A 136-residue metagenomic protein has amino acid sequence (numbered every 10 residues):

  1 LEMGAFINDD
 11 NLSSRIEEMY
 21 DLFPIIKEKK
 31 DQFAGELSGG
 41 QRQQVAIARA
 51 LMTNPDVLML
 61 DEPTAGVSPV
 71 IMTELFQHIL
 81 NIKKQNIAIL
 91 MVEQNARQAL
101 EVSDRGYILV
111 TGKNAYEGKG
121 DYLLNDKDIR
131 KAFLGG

Functional and structural regions predicted by a protein language model:
L1-S14, L22-P24, G136: ABC-type ATPase nucleotide-binding domains, specifically the catalytic core motifs of the NBD
F33-L37, Q41: Conserved ABC ATPase signature
A50-L51: ABC ATPase C-loop
N54: Conserved catalytic motifs of ABC-family nucleotide-binding domains
L58-E62: Catalytic Walker B motif of ABC-type/P-loop ATPase nucleotide-binding domains
T73-Q85: Helical segment within the ABC ATPase nucleotide-binding domain
R105, E117: Short, glycine/charged-rich "phosphate-handling" switch motifs in NTP-dependent and phosphotransfer domains
